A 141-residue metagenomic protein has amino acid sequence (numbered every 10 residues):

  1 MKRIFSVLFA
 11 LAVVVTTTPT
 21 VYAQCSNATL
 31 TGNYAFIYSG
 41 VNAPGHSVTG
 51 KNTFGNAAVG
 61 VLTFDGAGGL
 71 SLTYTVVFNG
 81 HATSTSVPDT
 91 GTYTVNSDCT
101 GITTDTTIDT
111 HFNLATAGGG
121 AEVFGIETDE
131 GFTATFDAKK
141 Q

Functional and structural regions predicted by a protein language model:
M1-L8: Bacterial N-terminal signal peptides that target proteins for export
V13-V21: C-terminal segment of classical bacterial N-terminal signal peptides
Y22-Q141: Mature soluble binding/inhibitory domains
